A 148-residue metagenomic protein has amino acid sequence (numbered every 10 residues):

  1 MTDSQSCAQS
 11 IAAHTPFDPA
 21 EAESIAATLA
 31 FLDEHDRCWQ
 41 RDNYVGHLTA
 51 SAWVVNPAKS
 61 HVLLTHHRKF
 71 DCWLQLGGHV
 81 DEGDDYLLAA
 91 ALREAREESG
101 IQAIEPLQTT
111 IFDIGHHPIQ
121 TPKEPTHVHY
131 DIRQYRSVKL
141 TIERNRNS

Functional and structural regions predicted by a protein language model:
T2-P16, H127, T141-S148: Nudix hydrolase/Nudix homology domain
T15-S51: Acidic, metal-coordinating catalytic segment for phosphate/diphosphate chemistry, firing primarily on the Nudix
E34, N43, R68, Q75 (+2 more regions): Residue-level signal for pocket-adjacent positions within structured domains
H47, H67, H79, H127-H129: Histidine-centered active-site/metal-ligand motif
A50, S60, Y130-I132: Change "...and in nucleic-acid phosphodiester-cleaving endonucleases..." to "...and in nucleic-acid processing enzymes
S60-I101: Conserved Nudix-box catalytic region and its N-terminal flanking loop in Nudix hydrolases and closely related
G100-T141: Active-site segment of metal-dependent pyrophosphate-handling enzymes, primarily the Nudix hydrolase catalytic core
